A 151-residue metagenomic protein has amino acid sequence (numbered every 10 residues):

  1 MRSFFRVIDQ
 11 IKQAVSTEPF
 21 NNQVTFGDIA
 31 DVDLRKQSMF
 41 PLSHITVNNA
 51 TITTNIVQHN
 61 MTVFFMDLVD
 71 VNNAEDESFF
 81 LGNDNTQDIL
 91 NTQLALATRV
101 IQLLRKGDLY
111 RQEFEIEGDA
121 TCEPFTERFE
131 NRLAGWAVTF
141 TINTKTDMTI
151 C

Functional and structural regions predicted by a protein language model:
M1-I56, L103: Small/polar-rich, solvent-exposed N-terminal microdomains that initiate assembly or binding
M1-Q13, T53-Q58, K106-C151: Short, charged interaction patches at domain edges and termini
T46, F64, T139-T141: Residues in well-ordered beta-strands of folded domains
N49, D67, I142-T144: Short beta-strand segments enriched in hydrophobic/aromatic residues within well-folded beta-rich domains
T62-L81: Short acidic, glycine/tyrosine-flanked loop/strand segments centered on an H-E-D-like triad
E75-Q93: Short histidine-centered catalytic/ligand-binding loop motif
D88-F114: Short, hydrophobic/π-rich interface segment
